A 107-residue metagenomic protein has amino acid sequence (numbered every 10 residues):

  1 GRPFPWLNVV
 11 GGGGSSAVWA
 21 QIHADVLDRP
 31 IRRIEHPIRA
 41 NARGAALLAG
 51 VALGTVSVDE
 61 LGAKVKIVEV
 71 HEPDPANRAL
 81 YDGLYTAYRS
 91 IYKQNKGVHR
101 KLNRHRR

Functional and structural regions predicted by a protein language model:
G1-R107: Glycine/Thr-rich phosphate-binding loops that ligate phosphate moieties of nucleotide and other phosphorylated ligands
